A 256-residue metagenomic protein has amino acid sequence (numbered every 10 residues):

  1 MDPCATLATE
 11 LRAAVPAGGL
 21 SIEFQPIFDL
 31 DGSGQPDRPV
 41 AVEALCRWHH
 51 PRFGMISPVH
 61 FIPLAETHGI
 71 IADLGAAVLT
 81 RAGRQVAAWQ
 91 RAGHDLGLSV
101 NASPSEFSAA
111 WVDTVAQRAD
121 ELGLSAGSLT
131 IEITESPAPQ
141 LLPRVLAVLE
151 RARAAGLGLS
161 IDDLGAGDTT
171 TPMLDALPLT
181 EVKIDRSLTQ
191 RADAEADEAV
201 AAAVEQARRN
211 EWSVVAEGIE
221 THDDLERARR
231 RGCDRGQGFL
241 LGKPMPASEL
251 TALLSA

Functional and structural regions predicted by a protein language model:
M1-A5, H94-A102, P246-A247: Flexible, glycine/charge-rich interdomain/linker segments that couple and regulate nucleotide signaling catalytic cores
D2-L64, I161, A216, Q237 (+1 more regions): Active-site core of bacterial EAL-family cyclic-dinucleotide phosphodiesterase domains
L11, R229, M245-A256: C-terminal helical cap(s) of enzyme catalytic domains, especially alpha/beta-barrels
P36-E43, I70-R144: Catalytic core of bacterial c-di-GMP phosphodiesterases, primarily the EAL and HD-GYP domains, capturing alpha-helical
I62-P63, A72, E150: Conserved long alpha-helical elements within nucleotide-processing catalytic cores of c-di-GMP signaling and class III
R118-A192, Q206, N210-P244: The catalytic core of metal-dependent phosphodiesterases that act on cyclic dinucleotides
A194-A201: Active-site-adjacent beta->alpha loops and helix N-cap segments on the catalytic face of soluble alpha/beta enzymes
